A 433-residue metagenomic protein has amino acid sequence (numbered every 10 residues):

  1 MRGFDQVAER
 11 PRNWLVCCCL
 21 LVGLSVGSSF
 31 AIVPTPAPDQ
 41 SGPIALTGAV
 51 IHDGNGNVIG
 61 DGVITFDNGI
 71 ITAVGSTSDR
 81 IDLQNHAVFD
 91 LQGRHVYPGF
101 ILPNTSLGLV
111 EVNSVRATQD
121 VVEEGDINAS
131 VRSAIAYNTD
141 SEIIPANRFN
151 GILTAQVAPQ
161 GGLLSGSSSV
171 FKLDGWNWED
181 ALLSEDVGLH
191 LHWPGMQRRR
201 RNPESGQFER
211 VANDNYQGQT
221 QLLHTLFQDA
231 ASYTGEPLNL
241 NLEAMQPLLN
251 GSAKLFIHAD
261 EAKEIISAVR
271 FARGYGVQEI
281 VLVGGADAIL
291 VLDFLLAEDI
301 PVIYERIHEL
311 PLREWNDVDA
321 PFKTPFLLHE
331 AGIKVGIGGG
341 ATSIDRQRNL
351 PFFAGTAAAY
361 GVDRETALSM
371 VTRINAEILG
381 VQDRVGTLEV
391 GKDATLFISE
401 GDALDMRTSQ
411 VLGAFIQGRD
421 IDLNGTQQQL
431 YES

Functional and structural regions predicted by a protein language model:
R2-C18: Bacterial N-terminal signal peptides that target proteins for export
V16-G27: Bacterial N-terminal signal peptides
P36-A37, G42, I51, N55-Y97: Histidine-rich, glycine-flanked metal-binding segment
S41-L46, I81-A134, F149: Replace "His-x-His-based motif
A49, I64, G69, G93 (+9 more regions): Divalent metal-coordination and catalytic microenvironments
A49-H52, G60, E389-E432: C-terminal cap of metal-dependent C-N hydrolases
N113, T118-V122, S130, K254 (+3 more regions): His/Asp/Glu-enriched, well-ordered alpha-helical/loop segment that forms or immediately abuts the divalent-metal
I143, R148-E279, Q410: Polyanionic/metal-chelating signatures
